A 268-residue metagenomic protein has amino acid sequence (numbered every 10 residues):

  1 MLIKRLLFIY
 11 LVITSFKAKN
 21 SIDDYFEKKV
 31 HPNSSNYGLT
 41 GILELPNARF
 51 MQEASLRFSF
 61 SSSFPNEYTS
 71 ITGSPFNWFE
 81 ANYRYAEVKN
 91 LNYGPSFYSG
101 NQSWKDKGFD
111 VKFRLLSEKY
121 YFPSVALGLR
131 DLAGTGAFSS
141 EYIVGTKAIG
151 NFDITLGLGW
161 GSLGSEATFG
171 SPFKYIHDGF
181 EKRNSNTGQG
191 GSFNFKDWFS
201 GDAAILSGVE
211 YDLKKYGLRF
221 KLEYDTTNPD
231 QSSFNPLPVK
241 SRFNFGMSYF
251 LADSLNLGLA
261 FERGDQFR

Functional and structural regions predicted by a protein language model:
L2-I9: Sec-dependent signal peptide recognition, specifically the positively charged N-region followed immediately by
I9-A18: Hydrophobic h-region of N-terminal signal peptides that target proteins for export in Gram-negative bacteria
A18-A137, I149-G150, G161-S162, F193 (+3 more regions): Transmembrane beta-barrel domains of Gram-negative outer membranes and organellar outer membranes
T69-S74, E141-V144, G246: A short acidic, amphipathic alpha-helical/loop segment
Y93-G94, S165-F169, R268: A short, polar/proline- and glycine-enriched secondary-structure boundary/capping micro-motif
V111-L115, D131, G188-Q189, S200-Y211 (+1 more regions): A short, hydrophobic secondary-structure junction motif
S139-T227: Detector for outer-membrane/organellar transmembrane beta-barrel domains, recognizing the amphipathic beta-strand
L237-R268: Predominantly the C-terminal beta-signal and adjacent terminal strand-loop region of outer-membrane beta-barrel
